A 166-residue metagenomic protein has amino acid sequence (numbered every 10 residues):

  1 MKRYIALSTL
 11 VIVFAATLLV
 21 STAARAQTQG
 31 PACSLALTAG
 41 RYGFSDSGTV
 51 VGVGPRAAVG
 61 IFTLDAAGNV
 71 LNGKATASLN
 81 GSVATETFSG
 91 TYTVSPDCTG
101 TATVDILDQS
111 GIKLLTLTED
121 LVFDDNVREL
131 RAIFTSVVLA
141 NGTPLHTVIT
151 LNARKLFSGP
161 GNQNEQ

Functional and structural regions predicted by a protein language model:
M1-I12: Bacterial N-terminal signal peptides that target proteins for export
F14-A23: C-terminal segment of classical bacterial N-terminal signal peptides
A23-Q166: Mature soluble binding/inhibitory domains
